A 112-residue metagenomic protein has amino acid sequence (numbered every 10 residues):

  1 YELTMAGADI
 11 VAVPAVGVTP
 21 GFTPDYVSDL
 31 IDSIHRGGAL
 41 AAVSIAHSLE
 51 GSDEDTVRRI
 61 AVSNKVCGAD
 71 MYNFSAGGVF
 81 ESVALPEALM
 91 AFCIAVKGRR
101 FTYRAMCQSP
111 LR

Functional and structural regions predicted by a protein language model:
Y1-L40, D55-F74, M90, I94 (+2 more regions): Alpha/beta enzyme core
G17-T23, H47-E54, G78-V83: Short, small-residue-enriched loops and turns at beta-alpha junctions that line or gate enzyme active sites
G38-E50: Active-site clefts of carbohydrate-active enzymes
Y72-A84, A88: Short linear, low-complexity motifs centered on an aromatic residue
G78, L85, C93, S109-P110: Short, surface-exposed, charged/polar-biased interaction segments
Y103-R112: Flexible, glycine-rich linker and terminal segments associated with outer-membrane beta-barrel/transport systems
